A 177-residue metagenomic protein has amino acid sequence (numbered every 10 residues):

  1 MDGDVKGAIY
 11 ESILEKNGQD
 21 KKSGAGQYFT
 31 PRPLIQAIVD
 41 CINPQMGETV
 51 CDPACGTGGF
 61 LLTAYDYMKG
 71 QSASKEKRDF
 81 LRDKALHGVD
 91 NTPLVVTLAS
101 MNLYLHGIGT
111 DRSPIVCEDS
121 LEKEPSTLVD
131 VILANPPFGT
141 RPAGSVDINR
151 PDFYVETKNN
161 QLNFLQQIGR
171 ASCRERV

Functional and structural regions predicted by a protein language model:
M1-G18, A25: Long recognition/docking surfaces used for binding and targeting
D4-V5, T110, R176: Alpha-helix N-cap and coil->helix boundary residues
G24-A134, G139, R150, K158 (+1 more regions): Conserved S-adenosyl-L-methionine
R141-S145: Conserved ATPase-coupling elements of RecA-like P-loop NTPase cores
Q167-V177: Residue-level detector of conserved catalytic or cofactor/ligand-binding positions in enzyme active sites
